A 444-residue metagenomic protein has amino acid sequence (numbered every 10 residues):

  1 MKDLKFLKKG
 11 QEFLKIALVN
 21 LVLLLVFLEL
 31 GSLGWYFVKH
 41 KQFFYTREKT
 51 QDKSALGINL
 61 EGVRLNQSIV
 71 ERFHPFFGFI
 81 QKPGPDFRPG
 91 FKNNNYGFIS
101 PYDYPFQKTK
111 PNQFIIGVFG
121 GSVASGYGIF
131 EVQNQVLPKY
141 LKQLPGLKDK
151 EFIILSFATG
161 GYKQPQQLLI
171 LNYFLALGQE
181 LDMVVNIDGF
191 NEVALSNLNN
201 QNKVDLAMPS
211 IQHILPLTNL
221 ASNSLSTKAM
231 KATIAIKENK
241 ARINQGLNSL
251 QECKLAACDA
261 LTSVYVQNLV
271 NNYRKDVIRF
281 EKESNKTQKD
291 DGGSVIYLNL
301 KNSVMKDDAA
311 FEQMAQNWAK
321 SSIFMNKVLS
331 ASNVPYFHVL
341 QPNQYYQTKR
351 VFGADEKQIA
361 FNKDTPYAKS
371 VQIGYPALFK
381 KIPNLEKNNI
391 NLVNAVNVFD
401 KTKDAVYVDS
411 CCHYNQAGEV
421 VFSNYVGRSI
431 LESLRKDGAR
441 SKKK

Functional and structural regions predicted by a protein language model:
M1-E12: N-terminal Lys/Arg-rich, disordered targeting/topogenic segments
I16-N20, L24-L28, S32, E386 (+2 more regions): Histidine-centered active-site loop/cap adjacent to the catalytic His in serine esterases/O-acetyl transfer systems
F37-Y45: Transmembrane helix-loop junctions in multipass membrane proteins, especially transporters and channels
F44-L147, F399, K403: Membrane/wall-proximal cationic-aromatic binding patches
D86, G90, K110, I115-V118 (+8 more regions): Conserved SGNH/GDSL esterase-like catalytic core that processes O-acyl groups on lipids and polysaccharides
I116, G126-F130, N134, G160 (+5 more regions): Solvent-exposed, acidic/flexible segments
S156-A158, L340-Q341, N394-N397: Residue-level recognition of beta-strand->loop/alpha-helix junctions
N191-K381, D400, A405: Serine-dependent acyl-ester chemistry module
